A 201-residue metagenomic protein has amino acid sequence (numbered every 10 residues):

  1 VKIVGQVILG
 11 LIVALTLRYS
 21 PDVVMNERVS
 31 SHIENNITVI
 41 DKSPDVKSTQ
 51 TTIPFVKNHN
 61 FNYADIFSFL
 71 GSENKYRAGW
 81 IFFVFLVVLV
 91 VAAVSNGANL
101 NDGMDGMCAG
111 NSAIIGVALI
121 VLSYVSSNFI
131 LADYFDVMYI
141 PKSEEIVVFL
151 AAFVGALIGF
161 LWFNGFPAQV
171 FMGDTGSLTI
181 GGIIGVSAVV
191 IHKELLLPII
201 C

Functional and structural regions predicted by a protein language model:
K2-V7: Select subsegments of transmembrane alpha-helices in polytopic membrane proteins, especially boundary-proximal
I8-T51, F82-C201: Alpha-helical transmembrane segments
P54-L89, S95: Individual transmembrane alpha-helix segments
